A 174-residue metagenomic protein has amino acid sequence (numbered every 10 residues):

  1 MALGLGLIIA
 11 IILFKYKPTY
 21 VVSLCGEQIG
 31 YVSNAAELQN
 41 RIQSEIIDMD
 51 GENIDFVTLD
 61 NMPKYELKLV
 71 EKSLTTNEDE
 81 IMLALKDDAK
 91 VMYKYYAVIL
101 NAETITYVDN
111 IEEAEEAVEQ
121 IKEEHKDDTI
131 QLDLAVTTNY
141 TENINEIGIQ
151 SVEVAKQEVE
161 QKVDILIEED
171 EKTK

Functional and structural regions predicted by a protein language model:
M1-K174: Membrane-proximal envelope biogenesis segments
